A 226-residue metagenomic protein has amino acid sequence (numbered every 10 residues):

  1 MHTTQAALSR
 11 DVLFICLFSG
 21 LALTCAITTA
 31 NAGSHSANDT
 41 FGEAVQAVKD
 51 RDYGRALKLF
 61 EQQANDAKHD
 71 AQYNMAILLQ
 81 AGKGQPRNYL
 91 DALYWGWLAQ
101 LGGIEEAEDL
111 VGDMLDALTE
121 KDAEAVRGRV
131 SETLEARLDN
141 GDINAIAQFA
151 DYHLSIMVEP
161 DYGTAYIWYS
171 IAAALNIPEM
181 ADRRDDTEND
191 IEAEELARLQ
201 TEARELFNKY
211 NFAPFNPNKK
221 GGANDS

Functional and structural regions predicted by a protein language model:
H2-L17: Bacterial N-terminal signal peptides that target proteins for export
F14-A26: Bacterial N-terminal signal peptides
I27-L59: N-terminal leader/linker segments that initiate helical-solenoid repeat arrays
H35, V48-D52, N65-H69, A81-K83 (+7 more regions): Short helix-capping/linker turns of helical repeat alpha-solenoids
T40-A47, L59-Q62, N74-A81, L110-A117 (+2 more regions): Hydrophobic face of amphipathic alpha-helices that form TPR/SEL1-like repeat modules and related alpha-solenoid
K121-I143, E179-S226: Terminal, low-structured helical/coil segments at or just beyond the last alpha-helical repeat
